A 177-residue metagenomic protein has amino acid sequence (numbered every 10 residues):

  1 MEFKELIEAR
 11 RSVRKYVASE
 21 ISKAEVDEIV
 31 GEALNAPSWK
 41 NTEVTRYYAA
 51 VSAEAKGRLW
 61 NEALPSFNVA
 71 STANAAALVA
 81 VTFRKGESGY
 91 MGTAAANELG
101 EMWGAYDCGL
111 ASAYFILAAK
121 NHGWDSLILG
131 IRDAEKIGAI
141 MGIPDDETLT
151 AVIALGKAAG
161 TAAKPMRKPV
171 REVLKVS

Functional and structural regions predicted by a protein language model:
F3-V13, A18, E25, A151-S177: C-terminal helix-cap and adjacent tail motif
V26-L34: A structural motif
A33, V79, A94-I140: Small-aliphatic-rich amphipathic alpha-helix that forms the alpha element of a beta-alpha
S38-C108: Glycine/small-residue-rich phosphate/adenosyl-binding loop
T42-T45, W124, T150: Short secondary-structure junction motifs
N68-L78, G142-K164: A glycine-rich helix N-cap at a beta->alpha junction
F83, I131, K157: Short secondary-structure boundary segments
